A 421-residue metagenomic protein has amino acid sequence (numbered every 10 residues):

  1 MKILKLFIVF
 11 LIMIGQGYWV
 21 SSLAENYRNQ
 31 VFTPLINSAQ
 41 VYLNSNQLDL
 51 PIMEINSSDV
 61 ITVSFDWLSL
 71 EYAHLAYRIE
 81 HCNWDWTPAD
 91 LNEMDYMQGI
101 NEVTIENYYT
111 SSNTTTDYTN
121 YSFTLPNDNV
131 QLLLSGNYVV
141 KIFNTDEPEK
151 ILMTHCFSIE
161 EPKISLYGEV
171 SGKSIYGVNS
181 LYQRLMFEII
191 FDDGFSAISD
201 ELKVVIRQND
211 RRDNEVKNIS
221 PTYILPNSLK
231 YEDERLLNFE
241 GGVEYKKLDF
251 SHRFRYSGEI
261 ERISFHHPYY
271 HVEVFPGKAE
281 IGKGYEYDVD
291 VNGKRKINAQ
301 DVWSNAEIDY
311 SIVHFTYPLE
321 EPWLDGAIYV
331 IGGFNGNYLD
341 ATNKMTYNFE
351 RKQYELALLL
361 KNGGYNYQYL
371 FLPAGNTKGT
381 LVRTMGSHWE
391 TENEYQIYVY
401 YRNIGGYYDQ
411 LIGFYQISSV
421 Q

Functional and structural regions predicted by a protein language model:
M1-E25: Bacterial Sec-dependent N-terminal signal peptides
V20-I55, E161-Y176, V289-V302: Short, compositionally biased P/S/T/A/G/V-rich stretches that sit at domain boundaries
T33-H81, V178-I189, Q300-F315: Contiguous beta-strand segments within globular domains
W84-W86, V130, N144-L152, R211 (+2 more regions): Short acidic/polar inter-strand loop motif in beta-rich domains
M97-Y121, R212-P221, H314-N362, A374-N403: Aromatic-rich carbohydrate-binding modules that target alpha-glucans
T115-T145: Ligand-binding face of N-terminal immunoglobulin V-set domains in extracellular IgSF glycoproteins
I159-Y182, H388-I412: Low-complexity, Pro/Ser/Thr- and charge-rich linker/hinge segments at domain boundaries
V274-L324, L411-Q421: Basic K/R-rich, polyanion-interacting modules in nucleoproteins and related proteins
